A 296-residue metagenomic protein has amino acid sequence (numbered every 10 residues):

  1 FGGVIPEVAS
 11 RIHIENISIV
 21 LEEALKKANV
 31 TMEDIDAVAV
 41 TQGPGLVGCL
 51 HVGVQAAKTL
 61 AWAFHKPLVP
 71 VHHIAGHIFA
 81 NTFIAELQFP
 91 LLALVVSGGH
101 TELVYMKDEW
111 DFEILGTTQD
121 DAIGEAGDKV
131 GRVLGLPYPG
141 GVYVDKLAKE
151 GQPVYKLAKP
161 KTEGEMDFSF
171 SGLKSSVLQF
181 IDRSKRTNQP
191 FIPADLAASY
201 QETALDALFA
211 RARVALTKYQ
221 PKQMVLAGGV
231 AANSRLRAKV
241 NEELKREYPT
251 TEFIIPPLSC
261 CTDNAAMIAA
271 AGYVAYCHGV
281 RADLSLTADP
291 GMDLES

Functional and structural regions predicted by a protein language model:
F1-D34, V40-P44, H77: N-terminal beta-alpha supersecondary unit
T31-Q42, Q220-V230, I254-P257: Short glycine-rich phosphate-binding loop at a beta-alpha junction
V40-H65, S234-L244: Short Gly/Thr/Asp-enriched flexible loops that form oxyanion-binding sites at enzyme active sites
P70-L92, A271: Conserved phosphate-binding catalytic cores of ATP/NTP-utilizing and phosphoryl-transfer enzymes
P70-V71, M224, N241-I268: Conserved phosphate-binding/catalytic loops in two-lobed NTP-binding clefts
A75, D108-E150, K174-D182: Glycine-rich phosphate-binding loop plus the immediately following alpha-helix
H77-I78, I254-L294: Glycine-rich phosphate-binding/hydrolytic loop that grips phosphoryl groups
K146-M224, N233-K245, Y276, S296: A contiguous, well-structured pocket-lining segment that forms one wall/lid of small-molecule binding clefts in soluble
